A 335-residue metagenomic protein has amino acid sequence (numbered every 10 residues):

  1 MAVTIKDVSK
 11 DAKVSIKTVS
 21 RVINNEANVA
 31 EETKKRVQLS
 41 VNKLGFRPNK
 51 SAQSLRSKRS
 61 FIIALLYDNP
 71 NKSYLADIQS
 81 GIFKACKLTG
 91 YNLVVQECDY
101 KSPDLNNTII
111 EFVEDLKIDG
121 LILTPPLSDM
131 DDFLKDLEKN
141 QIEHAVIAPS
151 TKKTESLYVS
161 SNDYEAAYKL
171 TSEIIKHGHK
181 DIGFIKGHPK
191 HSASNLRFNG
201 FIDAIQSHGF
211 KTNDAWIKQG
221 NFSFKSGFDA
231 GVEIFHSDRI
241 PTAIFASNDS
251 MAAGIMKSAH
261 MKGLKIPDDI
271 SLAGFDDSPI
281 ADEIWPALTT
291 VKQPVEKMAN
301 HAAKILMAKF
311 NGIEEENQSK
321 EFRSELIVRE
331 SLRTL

Functional and structural regions predicted by a protein language model:
M1-F61, Y74, R333: N-terminal helix-turn-helix DNA-binding module of bacterial transcription factors
R21, L55-N71, G120, D181-H188: Short beta-strand segments enriched in small/hydrophobic residues
S60-S172, H236: Alpha-helical recognition/docking segments in bacterial nutrient-uptake and carbohydrate-utilization systems
A64-L66, K117-P125, G183-I185, H236-N248 (+1 more regions): Periplasmic-binding protein-like
Y67-D77, V95-D104, V159-K169, I185-A230 (+4 more regions): Hinge/beta->alpha junction and helix N-cap segments in small-molecule ligand-binding domains
L88-T89, N140, I205-T212, S237-R239 (+1 more regions): Short helix-capping segments at alpha-helix termini
A230-L335: Flexible loop/turn connectors
